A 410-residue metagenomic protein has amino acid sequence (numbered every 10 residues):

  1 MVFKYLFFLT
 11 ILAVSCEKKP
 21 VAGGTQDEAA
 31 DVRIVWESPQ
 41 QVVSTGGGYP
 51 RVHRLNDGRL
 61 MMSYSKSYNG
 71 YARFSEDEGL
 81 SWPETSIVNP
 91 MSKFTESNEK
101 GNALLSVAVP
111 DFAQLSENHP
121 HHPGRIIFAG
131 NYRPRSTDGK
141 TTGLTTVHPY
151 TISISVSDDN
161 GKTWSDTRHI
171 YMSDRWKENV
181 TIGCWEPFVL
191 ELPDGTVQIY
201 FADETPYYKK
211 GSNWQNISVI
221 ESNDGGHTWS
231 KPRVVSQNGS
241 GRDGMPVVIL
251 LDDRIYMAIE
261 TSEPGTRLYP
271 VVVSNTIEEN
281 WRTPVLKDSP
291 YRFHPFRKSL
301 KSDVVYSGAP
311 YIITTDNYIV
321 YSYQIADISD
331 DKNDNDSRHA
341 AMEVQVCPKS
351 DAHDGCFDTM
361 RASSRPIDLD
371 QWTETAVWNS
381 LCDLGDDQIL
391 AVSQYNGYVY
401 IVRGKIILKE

Functional and structural regions predicted by a protein language model:
M1-F8: Sec-dependent signal peptide recognition, specifically the positively charged N-region followed immediately by
F8-L9, F293: Intrinsically disordered, low-complexity regions
V14-S15: C-terminal motif of bacterial Sec signal peptides marking the signal peptidase cleavage site
K19-G23: Ser/Thr/Gly/Pro-rich low-complexity, disordered linker/stalk segments of secreted and cell-surface proteins
G24-E410: Asp-box/BNR beta-propeller blade signature and adjacent active/binding-site loops in extracellular glycan-interacting
